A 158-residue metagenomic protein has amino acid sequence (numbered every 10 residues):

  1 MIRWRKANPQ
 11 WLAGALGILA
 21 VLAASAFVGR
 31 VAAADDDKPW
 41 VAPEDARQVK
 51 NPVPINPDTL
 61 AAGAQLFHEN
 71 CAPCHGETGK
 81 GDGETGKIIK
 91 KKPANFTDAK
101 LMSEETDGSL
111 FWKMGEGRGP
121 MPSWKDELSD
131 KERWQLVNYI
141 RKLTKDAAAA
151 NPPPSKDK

Functional and structural regions predicted by a protein language model:
M1-Q10: N-terminal secretory signal peptides that target proteins for export/translocation
G14-A26: Bacterial N-terminal signal peptides
A26-D35: Signal peptide processing junction and immediate N-terminal pro/mature segment of secreted/exported proteins
D36-L66, A150-N151, S155-K158: Electrostatic cytochrome c docking/interface patches
P39-A42, E84-I89: Short, flexible, mixed-charge acidic loops at enzyme active sites
P57-K80, K87, L110-E116: Sequence/structural segment immediately N-terminal to covalent heme-attachment motifs in c-type and related
K80-G81, D130: Short, non-ligating residues that shape and space the ligands of small metal-coordination modules and catalytic
I89-K142: Extracytoplasmic electron-transfer domains, predominantly the class I c-type cytochrome c fold
